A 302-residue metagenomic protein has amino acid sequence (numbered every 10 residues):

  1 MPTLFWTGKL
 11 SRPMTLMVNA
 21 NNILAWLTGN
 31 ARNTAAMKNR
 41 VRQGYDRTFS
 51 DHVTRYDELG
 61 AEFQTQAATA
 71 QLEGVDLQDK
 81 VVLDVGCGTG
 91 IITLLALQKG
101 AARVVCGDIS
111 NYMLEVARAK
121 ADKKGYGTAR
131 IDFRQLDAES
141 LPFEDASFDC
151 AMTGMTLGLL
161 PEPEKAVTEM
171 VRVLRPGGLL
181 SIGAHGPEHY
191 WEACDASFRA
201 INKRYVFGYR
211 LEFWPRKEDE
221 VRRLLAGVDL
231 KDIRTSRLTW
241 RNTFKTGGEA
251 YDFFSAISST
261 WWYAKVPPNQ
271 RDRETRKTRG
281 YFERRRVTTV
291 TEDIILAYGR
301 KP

Functional and structural regions predicted by a protein language model:
F5-L77, I91-L95, K120, G125: Conserved class I S-adenosyl-L-methionine
G8, L16-N19, I23-T34, T89 (+2 more regions): Conserved Class I S-adenosyl-L-methionine
L83-V85, T89-S140: Class I SAM-dependent methyltransferase SAM/SAH-binding core
G107, G154-L157, G183: Residues lining the SAM
E139-C150: A short acidic, Gly/Pro-enriched loop at the edge of an enzyme's catalytic core that lines a small-molecule cofactor
C150-E162: A short SAM/SAH-binding and catalytic strip from SAM-dependent methyltransferases
E164-P176: A short glycine-rich, Lys/Arg-flanked "PGG" loop and its adjoining helix->strand segment in the class I
S181-K203: Conserved class I S-adenosyl-L-methionine
